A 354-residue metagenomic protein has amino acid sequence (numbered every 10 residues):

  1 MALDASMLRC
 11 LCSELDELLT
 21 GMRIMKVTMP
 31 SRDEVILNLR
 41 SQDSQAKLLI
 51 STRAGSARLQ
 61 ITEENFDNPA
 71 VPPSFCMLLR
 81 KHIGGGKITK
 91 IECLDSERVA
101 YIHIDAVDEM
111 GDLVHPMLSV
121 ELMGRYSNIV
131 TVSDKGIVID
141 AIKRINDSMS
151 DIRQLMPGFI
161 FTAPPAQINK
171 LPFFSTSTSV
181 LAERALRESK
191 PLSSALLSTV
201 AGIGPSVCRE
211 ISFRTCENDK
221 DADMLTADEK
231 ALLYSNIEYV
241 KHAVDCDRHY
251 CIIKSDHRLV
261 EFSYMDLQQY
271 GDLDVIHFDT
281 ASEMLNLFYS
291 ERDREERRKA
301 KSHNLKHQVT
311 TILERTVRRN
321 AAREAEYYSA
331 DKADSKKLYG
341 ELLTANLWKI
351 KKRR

Functional and structural regions predicted by a protein language model:
M1-R354: Extended, highly charged segments
